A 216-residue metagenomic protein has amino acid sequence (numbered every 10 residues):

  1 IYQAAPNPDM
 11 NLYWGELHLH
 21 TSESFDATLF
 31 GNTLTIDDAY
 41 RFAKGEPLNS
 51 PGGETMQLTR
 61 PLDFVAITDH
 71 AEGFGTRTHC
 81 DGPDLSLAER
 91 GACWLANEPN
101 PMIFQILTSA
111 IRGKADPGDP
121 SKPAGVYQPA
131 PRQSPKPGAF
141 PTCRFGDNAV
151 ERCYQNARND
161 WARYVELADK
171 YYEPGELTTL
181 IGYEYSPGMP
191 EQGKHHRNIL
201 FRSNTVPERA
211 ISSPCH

Functional and structural regions predicted by a protein language model:
I1-H216: Extended, charged catalytic domains and RNA/DNA-binding interfaces, predominantly in divalent-metal-using enzymes
